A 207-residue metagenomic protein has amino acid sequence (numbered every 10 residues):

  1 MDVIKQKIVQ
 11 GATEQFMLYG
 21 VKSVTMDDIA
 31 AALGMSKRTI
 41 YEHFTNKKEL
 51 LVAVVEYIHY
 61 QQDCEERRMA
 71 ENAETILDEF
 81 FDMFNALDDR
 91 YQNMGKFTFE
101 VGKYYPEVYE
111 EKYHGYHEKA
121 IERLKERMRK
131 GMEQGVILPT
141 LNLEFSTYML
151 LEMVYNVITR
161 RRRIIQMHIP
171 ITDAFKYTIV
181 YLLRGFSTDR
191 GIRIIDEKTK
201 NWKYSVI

Functional and structural regions predicted by a protein language model:
M1-Y19, S23-M35, K48-V52: Basic, helix-initiating cap at the start of DNA-binding domains
G20-V21, E42, E71, L138: Helix-turn-helix/winged-helix DNA-binding modules
G34-F44: Short hydrophobic/aromatic patch on the recognition helix
A53, R67-N93, T147-L150, T172-F175: Hydrophobic alpha-helical connector segments
V55-D63: Short, basic, alpha-helical segments at the C-terminal edge of helix-turn-helix-like DNA-binding modules
D88-E111, E126, T159, I195-T199: Amphipathic alpha-helical segments used for helix-helix packing
F99-L150: A contiguous binding-surface segment within folded domains or other stable secondary-structure elements
V136-T178, D189-S205: Hydrophobic/aromatic-rich alpha-helical bundle segments in the mid-to-C-terminal region
